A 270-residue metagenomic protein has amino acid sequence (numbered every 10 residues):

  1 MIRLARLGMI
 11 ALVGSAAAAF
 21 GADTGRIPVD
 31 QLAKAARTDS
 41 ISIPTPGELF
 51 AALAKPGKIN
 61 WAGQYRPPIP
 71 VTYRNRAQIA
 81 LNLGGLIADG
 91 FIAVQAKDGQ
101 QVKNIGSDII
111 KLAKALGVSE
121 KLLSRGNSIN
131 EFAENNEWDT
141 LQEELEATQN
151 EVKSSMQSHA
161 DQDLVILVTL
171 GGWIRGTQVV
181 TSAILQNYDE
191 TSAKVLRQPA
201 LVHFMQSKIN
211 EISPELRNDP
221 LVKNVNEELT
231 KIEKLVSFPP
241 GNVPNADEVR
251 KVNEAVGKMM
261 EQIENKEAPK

Functional and structural regions predicted by a protein language model:
M1-M9: Bacterial N-terminal signal peptides that target proteins for export
A11-F20: Hydrophobic h-region of N-terminal signal peptides that target proteins for export in Gram-negative bacteria
D23-N130: N-terminal Sec/ER secretory leader and immediately downstream segment of secreted/extracellular precursors
V71-N82, G90-K97, Q101, N130-A133 (+6 more regions): Non-transmembrane, amphipathic alpha-helical segments
G90-K97, L116, E120, S155-H159 (+4 more regions): Secondary-structure edge/capping motif, primarily at the C-terminal ends of alpha-helices and the immediately following
K103-S107, N127, L167-L170, S192-P199 (+2 more regions): Short, charged, amphipathic alpha-helical segments
E134-L216: Extended amphipathic alpha-helical interaction segments
S213-K270: A cross-kingdom marker for long, charged
